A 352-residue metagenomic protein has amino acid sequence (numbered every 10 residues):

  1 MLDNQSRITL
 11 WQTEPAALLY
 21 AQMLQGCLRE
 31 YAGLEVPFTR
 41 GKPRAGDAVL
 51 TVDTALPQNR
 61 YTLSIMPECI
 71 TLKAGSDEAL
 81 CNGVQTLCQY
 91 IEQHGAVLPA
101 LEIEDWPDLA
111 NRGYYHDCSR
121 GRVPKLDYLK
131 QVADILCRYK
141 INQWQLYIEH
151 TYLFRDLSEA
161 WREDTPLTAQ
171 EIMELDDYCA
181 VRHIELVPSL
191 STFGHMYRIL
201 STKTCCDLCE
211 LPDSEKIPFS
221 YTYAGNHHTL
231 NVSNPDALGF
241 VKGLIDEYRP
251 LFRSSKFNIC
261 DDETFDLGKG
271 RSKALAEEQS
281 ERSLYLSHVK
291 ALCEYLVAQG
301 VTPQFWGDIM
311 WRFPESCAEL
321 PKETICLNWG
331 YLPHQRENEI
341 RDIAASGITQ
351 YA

Functional and structural regions predicted by a protein language model:
M1-R112: Contiguous, structured surface segment used for ligand recognition
V36, L186, P303, Q350-Y351: Hydrophobic anchor at the start of a short beta-strand that flanks the dinucleotide cofactor-binding loop
T39-K42, L190-S191, W306-R312: Acidic carboxylate-rich catalytic motifs and surrounding loops in phosphoryl-/glycosyl-chemistry enzymes
T39-V49, Y152-R155, E159-W161, F313-S316: Beta-rich nucleic-acid/ligand-interaction surfaces
S64, P107, L251, A318-L320 (+1 more regions): Extracellular/periplasmic catalytic domains that process cell-envelope and extracellular macromolecules
L109-G307, E319, I325-L327: Substrate-binding cleft of carbohydrate-active enzyme catalytic domains
E263-F265, G347-A352: Active-site clefts of carbohydrate-active enzymes
P303-D342: Substrate-binding cleft/loops of secretory-pathway carbohydrate-active enzymes
